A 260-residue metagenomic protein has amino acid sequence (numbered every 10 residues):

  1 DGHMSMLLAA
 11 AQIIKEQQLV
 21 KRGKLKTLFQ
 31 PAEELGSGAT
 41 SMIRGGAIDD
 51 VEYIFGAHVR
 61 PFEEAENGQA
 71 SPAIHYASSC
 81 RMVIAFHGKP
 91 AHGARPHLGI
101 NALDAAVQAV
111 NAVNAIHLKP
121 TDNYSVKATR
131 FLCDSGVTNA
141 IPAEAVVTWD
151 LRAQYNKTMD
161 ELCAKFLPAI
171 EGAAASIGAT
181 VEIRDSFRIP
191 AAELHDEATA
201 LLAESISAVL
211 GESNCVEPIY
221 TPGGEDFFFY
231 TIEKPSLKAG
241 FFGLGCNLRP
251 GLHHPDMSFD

Functional and structural regions predicted by a protein language model:
D1: Active-site cofactor/substrate anionic-group-binding motifs, chiefly glycine- and Lys/Arg-rich phosphate-binding loops
M4-L8, I14-K15, L19-P142, G224: Histidine/acidic-residue-rich, glycine-tolerant segments that coordinate divalent metal ions
L103-D260: Metal-dependent amide/peptide-bond hydrolase catalytic core, centered on the "pita-bread" metallohydrolase fold
